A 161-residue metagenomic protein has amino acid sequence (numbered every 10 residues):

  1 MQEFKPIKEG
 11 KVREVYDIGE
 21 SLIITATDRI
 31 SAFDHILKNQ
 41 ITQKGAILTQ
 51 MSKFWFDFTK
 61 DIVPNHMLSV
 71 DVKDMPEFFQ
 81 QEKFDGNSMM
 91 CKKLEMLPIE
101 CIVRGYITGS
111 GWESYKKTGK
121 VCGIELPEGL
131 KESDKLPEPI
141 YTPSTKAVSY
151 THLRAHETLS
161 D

Functional and structural regions predicted by a protein language model:
M1-T145: Active-site loop/lid in soluble adenylation, ligation, and acyl-transfer enzymes
V148: TRNA-recognition modules of translation machinery and tRNA-sensing kinases, especially anticodon-binding
T151-T158: Conserved small/polar residues in nucleotide/adenosyl-binding loops
